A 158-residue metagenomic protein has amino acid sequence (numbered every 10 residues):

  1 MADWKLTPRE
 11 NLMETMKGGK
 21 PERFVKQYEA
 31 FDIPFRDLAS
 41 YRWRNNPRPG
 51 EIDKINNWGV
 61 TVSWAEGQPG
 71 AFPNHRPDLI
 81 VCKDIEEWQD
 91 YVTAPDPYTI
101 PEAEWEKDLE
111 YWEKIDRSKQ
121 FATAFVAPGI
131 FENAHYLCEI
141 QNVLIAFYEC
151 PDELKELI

Functional and structural regions predicted by a protein language model:
M1-I158: Catalytic cores of TIM-barrel enzymes
